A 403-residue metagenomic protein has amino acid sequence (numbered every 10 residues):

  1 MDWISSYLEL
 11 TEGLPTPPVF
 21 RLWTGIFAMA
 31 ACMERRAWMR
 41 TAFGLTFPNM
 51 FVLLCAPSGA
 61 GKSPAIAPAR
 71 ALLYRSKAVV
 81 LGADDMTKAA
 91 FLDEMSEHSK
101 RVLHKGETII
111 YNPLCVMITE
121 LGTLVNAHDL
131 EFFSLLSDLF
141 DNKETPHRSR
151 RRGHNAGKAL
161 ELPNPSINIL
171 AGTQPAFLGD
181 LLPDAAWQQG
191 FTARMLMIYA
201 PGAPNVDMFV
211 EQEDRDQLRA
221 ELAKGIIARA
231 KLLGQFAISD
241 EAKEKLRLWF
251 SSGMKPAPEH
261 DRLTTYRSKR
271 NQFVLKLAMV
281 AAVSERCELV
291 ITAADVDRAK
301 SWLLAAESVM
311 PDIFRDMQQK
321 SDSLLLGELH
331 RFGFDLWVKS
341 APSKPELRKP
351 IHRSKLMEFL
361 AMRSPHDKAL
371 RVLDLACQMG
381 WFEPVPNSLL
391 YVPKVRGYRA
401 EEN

Functional and structural regions predicted by a protein language model:
M1-N403: Phosphate-handling catalytic cores of nucleic-acid transaction enzymes
